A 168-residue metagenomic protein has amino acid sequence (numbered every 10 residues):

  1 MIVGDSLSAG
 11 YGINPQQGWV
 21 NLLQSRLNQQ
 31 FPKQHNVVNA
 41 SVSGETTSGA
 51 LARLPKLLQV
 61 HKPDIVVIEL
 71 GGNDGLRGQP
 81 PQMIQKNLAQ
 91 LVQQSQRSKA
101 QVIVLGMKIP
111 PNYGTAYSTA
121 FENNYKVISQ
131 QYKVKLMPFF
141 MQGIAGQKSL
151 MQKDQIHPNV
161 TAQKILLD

Functional and structural regions predicted by a protein language model:
M1-S43, R53-K62: Serine-esterase "nucleophile elbow" of acetyl-processing enzymes
A9, T46, P111: Flexible, glycine-rich phosphate/dinucleotide-binding loops and adjacent beta-alpha linkers at cofactor/substrate
G12, V38-T46, G75-Q79, Q155: Acidic/histidine-rich helix-loop elements that form or flank divalent-metal/phosphate-binding sites at the catalytic
Q16-V20, T46-T47, A116, K135-L136: A short linear-motif detector with a strong N-terminal bias
S25, K33, L51-D168: Alpha-helical cap/lid subdomain in secreted, periplasmic, or secretory-pathway luminal O-acyl-processing enzymes
